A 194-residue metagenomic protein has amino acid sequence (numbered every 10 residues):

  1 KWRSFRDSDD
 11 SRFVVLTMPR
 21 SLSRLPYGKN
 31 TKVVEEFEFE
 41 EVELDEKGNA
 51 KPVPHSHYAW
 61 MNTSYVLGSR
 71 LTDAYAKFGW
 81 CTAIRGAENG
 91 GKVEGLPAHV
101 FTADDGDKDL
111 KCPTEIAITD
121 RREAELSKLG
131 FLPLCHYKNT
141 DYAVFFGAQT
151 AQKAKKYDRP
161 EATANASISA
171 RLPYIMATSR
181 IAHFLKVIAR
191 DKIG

Functional and structural regions predicted by a protein language model:
K1-N49: Small-residue-rich
G48-I193: Long, contiguous, structured domain-core segments that constitute the functional module of a protein
